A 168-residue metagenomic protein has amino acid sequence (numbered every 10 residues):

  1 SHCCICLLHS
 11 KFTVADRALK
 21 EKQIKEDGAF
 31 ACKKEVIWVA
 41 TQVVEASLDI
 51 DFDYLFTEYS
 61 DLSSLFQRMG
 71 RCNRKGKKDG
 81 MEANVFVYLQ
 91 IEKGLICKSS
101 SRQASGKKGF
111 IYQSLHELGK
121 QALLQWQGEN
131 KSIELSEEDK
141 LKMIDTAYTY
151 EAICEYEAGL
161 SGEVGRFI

Functional and structural regions predicted by a protein language model:
S1, V39-V43, T57: Ser/Thr-glycine-rich phosphate-binding loops at phosphate-binding pockets of nucleotides, nucleotide cofactors
H2-C32, F52, F56-I168: C-terminal helicase lobe and adjacent C-terminal extensions/tails of nucleic-acid helicase motors
F30-E45: Conserved two-lobed SF2 helicase motor
E45-A46, S63: Glycine-centered loop/turn positions within well-structured domains that cap or flank conserved ligand/cofactor-binding
D49: Flexible glycine/serine/alanine-rich "lid" or loop that lines and gates the nucleotide-sugar donor pocket in diverse
